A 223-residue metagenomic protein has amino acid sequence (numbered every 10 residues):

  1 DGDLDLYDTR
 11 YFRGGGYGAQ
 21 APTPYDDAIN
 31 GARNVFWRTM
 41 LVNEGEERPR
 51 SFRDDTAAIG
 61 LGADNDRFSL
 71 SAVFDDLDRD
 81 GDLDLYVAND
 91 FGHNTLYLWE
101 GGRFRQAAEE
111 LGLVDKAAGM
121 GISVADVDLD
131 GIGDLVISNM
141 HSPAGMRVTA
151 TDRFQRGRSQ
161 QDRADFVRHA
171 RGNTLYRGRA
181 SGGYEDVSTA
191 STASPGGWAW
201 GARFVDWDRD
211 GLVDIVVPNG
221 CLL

Functional and structural regions predicted by a protein language model:
D1-L223: Acidic, glycine/proline-rich Ca2+-coordinating loop motifs
